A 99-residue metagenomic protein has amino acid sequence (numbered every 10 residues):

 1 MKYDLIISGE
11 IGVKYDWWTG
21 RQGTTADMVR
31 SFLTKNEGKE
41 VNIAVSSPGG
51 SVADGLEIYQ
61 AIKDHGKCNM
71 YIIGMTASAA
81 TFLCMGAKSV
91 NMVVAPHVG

Functional and structural regions predicted by a protein language model:
M1-G99: Terminal-region recognition feature
